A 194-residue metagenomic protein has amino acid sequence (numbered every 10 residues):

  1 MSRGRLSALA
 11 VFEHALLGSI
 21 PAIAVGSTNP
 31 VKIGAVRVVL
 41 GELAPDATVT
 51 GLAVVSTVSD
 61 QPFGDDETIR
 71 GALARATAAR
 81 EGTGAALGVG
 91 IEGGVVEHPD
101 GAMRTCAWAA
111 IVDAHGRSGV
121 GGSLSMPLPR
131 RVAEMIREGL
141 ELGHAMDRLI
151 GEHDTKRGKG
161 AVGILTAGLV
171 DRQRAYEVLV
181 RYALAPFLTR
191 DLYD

Functional and structural regions predicted by a protein language model:
S2-A24, G34-G41, T166, V170-Q173 (+1 more regions): ATP-binding/phosphotransfer module of carbohydrate and carboxylate kinases, centering on a glycine-rich
L6-A85: N-terminal polybasic phosphate/anion-binding patch
Q61-D194: Anionic-ligand binding patches
